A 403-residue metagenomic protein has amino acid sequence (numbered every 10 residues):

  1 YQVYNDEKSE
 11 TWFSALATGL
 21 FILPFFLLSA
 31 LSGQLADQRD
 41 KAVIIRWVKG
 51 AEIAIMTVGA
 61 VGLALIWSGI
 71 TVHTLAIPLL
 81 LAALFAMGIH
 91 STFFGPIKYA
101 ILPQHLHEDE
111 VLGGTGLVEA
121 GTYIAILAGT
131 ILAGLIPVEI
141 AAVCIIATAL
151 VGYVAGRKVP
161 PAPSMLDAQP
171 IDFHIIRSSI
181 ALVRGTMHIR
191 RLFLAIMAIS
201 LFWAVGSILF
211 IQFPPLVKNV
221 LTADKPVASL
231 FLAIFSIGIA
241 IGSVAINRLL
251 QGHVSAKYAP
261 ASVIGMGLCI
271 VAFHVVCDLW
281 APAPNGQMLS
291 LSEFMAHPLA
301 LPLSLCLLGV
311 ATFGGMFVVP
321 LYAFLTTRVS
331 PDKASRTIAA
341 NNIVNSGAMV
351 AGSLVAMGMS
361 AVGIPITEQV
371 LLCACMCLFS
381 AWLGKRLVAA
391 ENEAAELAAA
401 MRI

Functional and structural regions predicted by a protein language model:
Y1-D6, A60-T71, Y123-T148, N219-V220 (+2 more regions): Transmembrane alpha-helix termini and helix-breaking/packing motifs in multi-pass membrane transporters
Y1-L23, R184, I189-F235: Helix-loop boundary and gating motifs at the non-cytosolic
A17-I55, L79-P137, T148-A149, A155 (+6 more regions): Substrate-agnostic recognition of the 12-TM MFS/MFS-like secondary transporter fold
G50-H73, I264-A296: C-terminal ends and interior cores of transmembrane alpha-helices in multi-pass membrane transporters/permeases
P78-L81, A141-R157, E368-R386: Symmetry-related core transmembrane helices of the 12-TM Major Facilitator Superfamily/SLC fold
K98-A100, Q104, I145-D172, Q251 (+2 more regions): Helix-loop junctions on the cytosolic side of multi-pass membrane transporters, especially the intracellular loop
P161-A198, V220, G286-A296: Juxtamembrane intracellular "pre-TM" segments in multi-pass secondary transporters
P282-L299, R328, R386-I403: Intrinsic disorder in cytosolic terminal tails and internal cytosolic loops of multi-pass membrane transporters
